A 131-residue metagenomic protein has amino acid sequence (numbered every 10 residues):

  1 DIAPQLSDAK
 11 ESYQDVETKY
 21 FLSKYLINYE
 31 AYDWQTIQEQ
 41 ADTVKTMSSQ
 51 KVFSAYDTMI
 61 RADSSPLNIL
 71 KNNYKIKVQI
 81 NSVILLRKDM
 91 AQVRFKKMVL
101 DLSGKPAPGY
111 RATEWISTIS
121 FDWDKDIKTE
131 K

Functional and structural regions predicted by a protein language model:
I2-V16, E30, Q35-K131: Structured, amphipathic secondary-structure segments that form assembly/contact surfaces in multi-subunit
F21-Y32: Solvent-exposed, amphipathic alpha-helical segments
